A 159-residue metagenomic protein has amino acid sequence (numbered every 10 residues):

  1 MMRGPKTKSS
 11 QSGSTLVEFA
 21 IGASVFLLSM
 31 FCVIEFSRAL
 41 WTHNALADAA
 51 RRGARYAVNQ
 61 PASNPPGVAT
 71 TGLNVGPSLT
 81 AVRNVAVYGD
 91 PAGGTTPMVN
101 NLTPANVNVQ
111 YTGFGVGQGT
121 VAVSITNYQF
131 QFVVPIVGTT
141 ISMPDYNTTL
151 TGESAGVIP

Functional and structural regions predicted by a protein language model:
M1-S12: N-terminal leader/signal peptides at the extreme start of proteins
M2-R3, H43, D48-P159: Short, conserved structural patches
Q11, E18, E35, A47-R51 (+1 more regions): A broad detector of short, well-ordered amphipathic alpha-helices that serve as recognition/interaction surfaces
T15-I34: Alpha-helical hydrophobic helix detector
A23, R38, A47: A cross-family signal for key residues in well-ordered alpha-helices that form functional helical elements
V33-F36, Q60: Alpha-helix C-capping/helix-to-loop hinge sites
